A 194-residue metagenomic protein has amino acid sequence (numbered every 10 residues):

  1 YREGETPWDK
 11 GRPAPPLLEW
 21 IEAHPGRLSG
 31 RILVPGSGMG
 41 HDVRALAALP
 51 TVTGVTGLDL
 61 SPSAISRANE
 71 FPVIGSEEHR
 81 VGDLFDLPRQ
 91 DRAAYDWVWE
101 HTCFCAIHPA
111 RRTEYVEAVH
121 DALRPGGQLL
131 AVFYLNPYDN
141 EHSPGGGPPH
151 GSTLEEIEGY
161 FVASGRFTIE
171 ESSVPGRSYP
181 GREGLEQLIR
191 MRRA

Functional and structural regions predicted by a protein language model:
Y1-V34, G38-D91, I107-A122, G127-A194: Class I (Rossmann-like) S-adenosyl-L-methionine-dependent methyltransferase catalytic domain, capturing the SAM-binding
D96: Conserved acidic residues
W99: A conserved beta-strand element that flanks and buttresses the S-adenosyl-L-methionine
T102-A106: Short catalytic micro-motifs in class I SAM-dependent methyltransferases
